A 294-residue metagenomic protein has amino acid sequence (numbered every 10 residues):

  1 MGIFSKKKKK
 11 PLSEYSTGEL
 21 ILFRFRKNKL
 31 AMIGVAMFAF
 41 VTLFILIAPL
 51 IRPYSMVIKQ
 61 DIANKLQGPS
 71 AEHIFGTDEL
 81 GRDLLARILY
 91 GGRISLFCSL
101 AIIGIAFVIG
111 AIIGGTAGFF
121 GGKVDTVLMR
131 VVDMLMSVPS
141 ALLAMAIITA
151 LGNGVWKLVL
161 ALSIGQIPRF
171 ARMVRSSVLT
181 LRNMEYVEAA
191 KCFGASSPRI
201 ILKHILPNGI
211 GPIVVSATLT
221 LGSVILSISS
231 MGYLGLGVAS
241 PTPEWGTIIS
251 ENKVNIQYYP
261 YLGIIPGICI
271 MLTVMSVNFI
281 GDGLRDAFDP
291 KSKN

Functional and structural regions predicted by a protein language model:
M1-A111, G115, G122, S137 (+4 more regions): Gly/Trp-centered helix-boundary motif
I33-A36, C98-I102, L128-V131, A144 (+5 more regions): Hydrophobic core positions of alpha-helical segments in small-molecule transporters and transporter systems
F44, I167, A171, T220 (+2 more regions): Alpha-helical transmembrane segments
I74, D78, L84, I105-G110 (+3 more regions): Generic hydrophobic transmembrane alpha-helix motif, especially the helices
R93-I109, A144, P198-I228, V277: Transmembrane alpha-helices
I148-A150, L162, S177-V178, L226-C269 (+1 more regions): Glycine-rich helix-loop "coupling/hinge" segments at transmembrane-helix boundaries in multipass transporters
